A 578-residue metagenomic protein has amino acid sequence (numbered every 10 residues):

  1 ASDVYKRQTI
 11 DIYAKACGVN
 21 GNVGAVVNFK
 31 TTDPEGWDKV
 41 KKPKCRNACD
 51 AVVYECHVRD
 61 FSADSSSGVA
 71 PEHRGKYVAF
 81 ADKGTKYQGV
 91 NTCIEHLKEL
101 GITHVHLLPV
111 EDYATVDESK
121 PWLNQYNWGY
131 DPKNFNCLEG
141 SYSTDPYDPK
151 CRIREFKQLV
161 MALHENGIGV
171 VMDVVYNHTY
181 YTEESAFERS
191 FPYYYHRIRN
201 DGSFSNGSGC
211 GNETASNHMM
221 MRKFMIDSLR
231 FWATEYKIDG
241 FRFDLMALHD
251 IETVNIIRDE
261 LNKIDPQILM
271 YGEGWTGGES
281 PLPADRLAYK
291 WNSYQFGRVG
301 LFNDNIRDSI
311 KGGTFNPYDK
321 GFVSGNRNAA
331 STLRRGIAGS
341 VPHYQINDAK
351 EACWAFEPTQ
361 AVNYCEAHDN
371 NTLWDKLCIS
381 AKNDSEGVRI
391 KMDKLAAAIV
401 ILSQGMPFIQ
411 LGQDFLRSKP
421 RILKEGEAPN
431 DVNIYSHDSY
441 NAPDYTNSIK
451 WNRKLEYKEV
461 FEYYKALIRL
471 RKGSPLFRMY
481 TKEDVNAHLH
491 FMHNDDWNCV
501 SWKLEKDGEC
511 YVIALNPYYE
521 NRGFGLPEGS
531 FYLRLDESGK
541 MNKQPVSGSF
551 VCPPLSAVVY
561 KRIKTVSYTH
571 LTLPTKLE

Functional and structural regions predicted by a protein language model:
A1-Y5, T572-K576: Short, small-residue-biased leader/transition segments that mark boundaries at the very start of proteins
S2-G75: The feature marks proteins involved in alpha-glucan
Y54, V105, V170-M172, F241 (+2 more regions): Hydrophobic faces of well-ordered beta-strands that scaffold small-molecule active sites in alpha/beta enzyme cores
C56, L107, W232, F243 (+4 more regions): Conserved, mostly hydrophobic/aromatic
R59-Y236, H249-D265, L269, P281: Substrate-binding/active-site clefts of carbohydrate-active enzymes
R258-D259, K263-G426, I513, Y518: Conserved alpha/beta catalytic core and glycan-binding cleft of carbohydrate-active enzymes
F356-G529: Loop/helix patches that line or flank the sugar-binding groove of alpha-linked glycan CAZymes
V546-S567: C-terminal beta-strand-rich structural cap/linker in extracellular carbohydrate-active enzymes
